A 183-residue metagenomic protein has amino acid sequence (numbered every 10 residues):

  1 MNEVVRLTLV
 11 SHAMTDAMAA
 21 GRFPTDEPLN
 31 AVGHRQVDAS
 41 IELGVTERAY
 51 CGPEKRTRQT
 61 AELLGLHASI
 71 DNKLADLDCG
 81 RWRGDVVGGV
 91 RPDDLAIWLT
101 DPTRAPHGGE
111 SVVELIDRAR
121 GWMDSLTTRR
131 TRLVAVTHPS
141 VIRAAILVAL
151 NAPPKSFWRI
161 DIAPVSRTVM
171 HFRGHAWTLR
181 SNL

Functional and structural regions predicted by a protein language model:
M1-R6, I70, L77-G88, L147-L183: Acidic, low-complexity terminal tails and accessory targeting/binding regions of phosphate-metabolizing enzymes
N2-H67: Active-site-proximal alpha-helix that buttresses catalytic centers in soluble enzyme cores
L7, E47, R129-S140: Generic beta-sheet signal
T15, V141-I142: Short active-site segment of divalent metal-dependent hydrolases/proteases that encodes the spacing between
P28, L64-R120, H171: Phosphate-handling substructures
D38-E42, I116, R120-T127, I146: Generic structural signal for well-ordered alpha-helical scaffold segments
C51-G52, D117, V136-T137: Short beta-strand scaffold positions
L63, A144-V148: Active-site signature of alpha/beta-hydrolase-fold catalytic machinery across serine- and Asp/Cys-nucleophile hydrolases
